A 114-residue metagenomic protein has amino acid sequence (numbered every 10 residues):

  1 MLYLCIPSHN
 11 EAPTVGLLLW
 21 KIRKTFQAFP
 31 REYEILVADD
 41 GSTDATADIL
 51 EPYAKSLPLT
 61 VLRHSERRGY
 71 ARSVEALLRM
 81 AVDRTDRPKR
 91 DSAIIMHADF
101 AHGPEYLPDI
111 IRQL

Functional and structural regions predicted by a protein language model:
M1-L114: Structured catalytic core of nucleotide-sugar glycosyltransferases
